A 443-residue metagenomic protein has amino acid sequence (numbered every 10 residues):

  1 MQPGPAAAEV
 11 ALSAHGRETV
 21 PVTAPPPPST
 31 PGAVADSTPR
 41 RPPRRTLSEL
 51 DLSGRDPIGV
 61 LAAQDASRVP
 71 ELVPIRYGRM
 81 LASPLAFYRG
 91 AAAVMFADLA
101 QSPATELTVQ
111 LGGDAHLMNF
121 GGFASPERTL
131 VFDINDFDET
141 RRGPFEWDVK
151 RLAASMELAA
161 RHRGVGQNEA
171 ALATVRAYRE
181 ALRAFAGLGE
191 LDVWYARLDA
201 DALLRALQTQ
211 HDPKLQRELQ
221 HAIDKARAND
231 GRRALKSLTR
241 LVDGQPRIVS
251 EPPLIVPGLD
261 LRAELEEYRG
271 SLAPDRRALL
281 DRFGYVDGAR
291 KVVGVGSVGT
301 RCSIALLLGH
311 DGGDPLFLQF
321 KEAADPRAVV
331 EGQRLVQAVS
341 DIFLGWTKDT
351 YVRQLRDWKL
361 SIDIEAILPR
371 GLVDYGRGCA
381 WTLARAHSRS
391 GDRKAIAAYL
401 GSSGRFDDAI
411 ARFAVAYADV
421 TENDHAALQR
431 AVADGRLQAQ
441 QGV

Functional and structural regions predicted by a protein language model:
G4-P5: Compositionally biased, low-complexity flexible segments
E9-S13, E18: Short, positively charged and aromatic/hydrophobic N-terminal segments
T23-S29: Intrinsically disordered, low-complexity regulatory segments in eukaryotic proteins
P31, S37-V73, G78, A82-G112 (+2 more regions): Conserved ATP-binding subdomain of kinase catalytic cores across diverse folds
L215-V295, L306-L308, G312: Acidic catalytic cores of enzymes that act on phosphate-bearing nucleotides/polynucleotides
Q438-V443: Charge-rich (especially acidic), low-complexity segments
